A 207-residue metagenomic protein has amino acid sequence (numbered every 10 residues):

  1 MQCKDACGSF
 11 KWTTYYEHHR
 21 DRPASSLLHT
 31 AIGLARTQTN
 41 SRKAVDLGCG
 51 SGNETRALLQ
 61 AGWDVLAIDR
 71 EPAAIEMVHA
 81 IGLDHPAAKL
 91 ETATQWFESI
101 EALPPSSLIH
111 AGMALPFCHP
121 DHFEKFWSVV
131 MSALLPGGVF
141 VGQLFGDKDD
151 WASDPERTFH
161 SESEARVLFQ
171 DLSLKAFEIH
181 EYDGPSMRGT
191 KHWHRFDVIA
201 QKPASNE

Functional and structural regions predicted by a protein language model:
M1-R42, G50-E101, D121-K125, V139-E207: Class I (Rossmann-like) S-adenosyl-L-methionine-dependent methyltransferase catalytic domain, capturing the SAM-binding
L47: Conserved beta-strand/loop positions that form the S-adenosyl-L-methionine
H110: A conserved beta-strand element that flanks and buttresses the S-adenosyl-L-methionine
M113-A114: Short catalytic micro-motifs in class I SAM-dependent methyltransferases
F117: ABC ATPase nucleotide-binding domain "signature" loop
E124-P136: A short glycine-rich, Lys/Arg-flanked "PGG" loop and its adjoining helix->strand segment in the class I
